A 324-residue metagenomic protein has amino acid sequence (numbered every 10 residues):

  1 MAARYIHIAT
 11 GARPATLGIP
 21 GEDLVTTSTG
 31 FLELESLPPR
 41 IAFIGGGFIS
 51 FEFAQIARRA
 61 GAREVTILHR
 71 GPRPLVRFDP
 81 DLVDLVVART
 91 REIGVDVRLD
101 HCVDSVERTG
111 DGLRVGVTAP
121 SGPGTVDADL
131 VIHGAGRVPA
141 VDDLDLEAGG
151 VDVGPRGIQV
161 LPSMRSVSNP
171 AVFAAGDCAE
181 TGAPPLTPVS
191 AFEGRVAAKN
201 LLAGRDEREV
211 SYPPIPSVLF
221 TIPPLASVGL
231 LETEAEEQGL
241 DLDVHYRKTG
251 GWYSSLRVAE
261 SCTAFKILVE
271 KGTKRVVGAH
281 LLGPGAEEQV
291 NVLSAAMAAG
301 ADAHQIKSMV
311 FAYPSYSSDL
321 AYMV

Functional and structural regions predicted by a protein language model:
M1-G11, F43-I44, V126-G136, L146 (+2 more regions): Short hydrophobic core segments
T10, T27-T29, L99-H101, E107 (+1 more regions): Short loop/edge segments at beta-strand edges and connector loops that shape dinucleotide/nucleotide cofactor-binding
A12-P14, G136-P139, T249-G250: Short glycine-rich anion-binding loops that position phosphate/pyrophosphate groups of nucleotides and phosphorylated
R13-A15, D152-G154, G204-P216, L240-H245: A short alpha-helix-loop-beta-strand transition element characteristic of N-terminal alpha/beta dinucleotide-binding
T16-L17, F51-E52, L75, A140-D143 (+3 more regions): Glycine/Thr-rich phosphate-binding loops of Rossmann-like dinucleotide-binding domains
P20-L37, G124-G204: FAD-site-proximal beta/loop scaffold in flavoenzymes
E33, P38-A42, F48-G110, R114-G116 (+3 more regions): Rossmann-like dinucleotide-binding cores of NAD(P)H-dependent redox enzymes
I215, T221-V324: Flexible, glycine-rich terminal cap/loop adjacent to redox cofactors in electron-transfer oxidoreductases
